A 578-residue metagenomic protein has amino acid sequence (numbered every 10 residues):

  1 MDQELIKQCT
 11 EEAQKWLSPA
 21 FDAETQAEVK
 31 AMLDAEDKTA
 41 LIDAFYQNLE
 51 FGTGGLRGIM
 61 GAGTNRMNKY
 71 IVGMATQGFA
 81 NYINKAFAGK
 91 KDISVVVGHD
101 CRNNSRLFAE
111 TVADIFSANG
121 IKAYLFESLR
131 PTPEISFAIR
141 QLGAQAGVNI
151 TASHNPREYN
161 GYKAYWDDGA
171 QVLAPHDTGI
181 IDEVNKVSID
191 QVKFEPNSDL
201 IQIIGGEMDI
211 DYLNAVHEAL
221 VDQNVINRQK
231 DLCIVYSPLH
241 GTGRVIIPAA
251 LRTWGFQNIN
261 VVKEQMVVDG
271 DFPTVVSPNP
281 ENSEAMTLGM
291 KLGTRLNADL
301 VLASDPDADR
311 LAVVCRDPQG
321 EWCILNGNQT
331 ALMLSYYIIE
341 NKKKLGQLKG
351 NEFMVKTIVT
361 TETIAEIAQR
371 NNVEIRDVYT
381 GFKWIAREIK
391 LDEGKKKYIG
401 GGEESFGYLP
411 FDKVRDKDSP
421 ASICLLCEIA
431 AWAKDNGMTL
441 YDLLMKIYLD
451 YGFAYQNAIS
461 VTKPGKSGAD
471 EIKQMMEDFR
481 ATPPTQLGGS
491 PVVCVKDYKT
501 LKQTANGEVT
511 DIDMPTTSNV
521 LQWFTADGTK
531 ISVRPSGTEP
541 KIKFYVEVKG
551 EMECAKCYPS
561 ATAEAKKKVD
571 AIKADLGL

Functional and structural regions predicted by a protein language model:
E4, Q8-V112, I201-D231, T242: An N-terminal, well-structured beta->alpha segment
W16, A20, E24, A40-A44 (+3 more regions): Gly/Ser/Thr-enriched, mixed-charge loops and adjacent short helices that form phosphate/oxyanion-binding elements
F45-N65, A152-N155, I234, P238-A250 (+4 more regions): Conserved phosphate/anionic-ligand binding catalytic regions in large, soluble enzymes, centered on
V96-Y159, Q257-V313: N-terminal small/polar loop signature for handling phosphorylated ligands or for N-terminal nucleophile
F108-F116, Y159-W166, D309-Q329, I364: Short Gly/Thr/Asp-enriched flexible loops that form oxyanion-binding sites at enzyme active sites
Y165-K193, N328-N351, K356-E366, S419: Glycine-rich phosphate-binding loop plus the immediately following alpha-helix
T294, A298-L300, E321-C323, N341-R534 (+3 more regions): Phosphate-binding and adjacent anionic-ligand microenvironments
